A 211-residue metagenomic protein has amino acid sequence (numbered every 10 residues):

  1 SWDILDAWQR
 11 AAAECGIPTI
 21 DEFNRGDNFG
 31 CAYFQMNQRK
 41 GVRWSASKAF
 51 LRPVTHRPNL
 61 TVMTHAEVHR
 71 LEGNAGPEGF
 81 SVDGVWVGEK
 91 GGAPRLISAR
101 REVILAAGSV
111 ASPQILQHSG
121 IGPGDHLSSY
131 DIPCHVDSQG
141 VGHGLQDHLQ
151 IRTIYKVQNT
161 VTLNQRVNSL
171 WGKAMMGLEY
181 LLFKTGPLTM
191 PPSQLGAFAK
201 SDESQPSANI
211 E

Functional and structural regions predicted by a protein language model:
S1-A75, G79-V82, G88, R152-G177: Conserved redox-cofactor binding core of oxidoreductases
G16, A75-G76, S109-A111, I121-P123 (+1 more regions): Acidic glycine-/aspartate-rich tracts in secreted/extracellular proteins
H69-R70, V110-S112: Glycine-rich nucleotide phosphate-binding loop and flanking beta-alpha elements of Rossmann-like dinucleotide-binding
S81, G91-R95, P206: Short acidic/polar mixed-charge low-complexity motifs
G91-V110: Core beta-strand elements of the Rossmann-like FAD/NAD(P) dinucleotide-binding domain in flavoenzyme oxidoreductases
P113, P123-E211: Mid-to-C-terminal "cap/lid" subdomains and adjacent gly/pro-rich loops that border and regulate access to redox
